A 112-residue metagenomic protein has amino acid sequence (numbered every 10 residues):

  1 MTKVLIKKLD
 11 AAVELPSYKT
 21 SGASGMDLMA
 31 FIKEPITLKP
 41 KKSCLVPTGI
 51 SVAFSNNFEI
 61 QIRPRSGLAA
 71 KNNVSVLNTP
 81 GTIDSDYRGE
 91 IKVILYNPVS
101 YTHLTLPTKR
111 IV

Functional and structural regions predicted by a protein language model:
M1-L104: DUTPase catalytic domain/fold
H103, K109-V112: Single conserved hydrophobic/aromatic residue that forms the stacking wall/gate of nucleotide- or nucleobase-binding
